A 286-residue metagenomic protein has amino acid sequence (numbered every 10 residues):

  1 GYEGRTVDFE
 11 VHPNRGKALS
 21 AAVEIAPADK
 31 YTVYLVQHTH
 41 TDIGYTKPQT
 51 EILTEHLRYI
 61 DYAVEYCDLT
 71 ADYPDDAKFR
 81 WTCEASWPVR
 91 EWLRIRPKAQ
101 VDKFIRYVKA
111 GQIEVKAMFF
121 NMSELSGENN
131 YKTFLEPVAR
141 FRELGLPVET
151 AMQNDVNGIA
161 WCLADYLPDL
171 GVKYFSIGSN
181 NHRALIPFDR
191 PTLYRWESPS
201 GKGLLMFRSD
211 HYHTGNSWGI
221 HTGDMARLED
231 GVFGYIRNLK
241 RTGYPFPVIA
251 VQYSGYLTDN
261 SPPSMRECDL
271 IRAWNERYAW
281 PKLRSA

Functional and structural regions predicted by a protein language model:
G1-A286: Catalytic-domain carbohydrate-binding cleft regions of carbohydrate-active enzymes
